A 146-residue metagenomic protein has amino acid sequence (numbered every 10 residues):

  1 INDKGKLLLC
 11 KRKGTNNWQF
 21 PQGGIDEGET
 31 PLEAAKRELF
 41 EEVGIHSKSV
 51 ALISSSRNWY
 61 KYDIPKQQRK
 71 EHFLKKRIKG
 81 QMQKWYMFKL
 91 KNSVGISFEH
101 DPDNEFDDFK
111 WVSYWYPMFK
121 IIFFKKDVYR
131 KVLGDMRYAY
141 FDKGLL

Functional and structural regions predicted by a protein language model:
I1, Y62-D63, G134: An N-terminal domain-start capping segment
I1-F20: N-terminal strand-loop-strand
D3-K4, P102, D108, K143: Short linear motifs in intrinsically disordered/low-complexity regions
W18, G28, K131-V132: A periodicity- and composition-biased signal for non-globular, repetitive helical segments
I25-F123: Unchanged
Y114-L146: Charged phosphate-binding loop/patch that engages nucleotide di/tri-phosphates or the phosphate backbone of nucleic
